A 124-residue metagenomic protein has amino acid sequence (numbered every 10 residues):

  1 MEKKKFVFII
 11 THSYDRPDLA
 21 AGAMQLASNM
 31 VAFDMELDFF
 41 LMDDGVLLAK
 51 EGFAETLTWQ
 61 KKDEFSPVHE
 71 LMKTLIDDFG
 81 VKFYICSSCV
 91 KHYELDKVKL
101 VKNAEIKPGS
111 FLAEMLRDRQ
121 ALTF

Functional and structural regions predicted by a protein language model:
E2-V7: Extreme N-terminal starter segment of soluble prokaryotic enzymes
F8-A21: Short, glycine-rich nucleotide/cofactor-binding loops
A20-F33, F39: Histidine-anchored nucleotide/phosphate-binding helix
L37-D43, F83-S87: Short internal beta-strands
G45-T58: N-terminal beta-loop-helix "entrance" segment that forms/cooperates in small-molecule cofactor or anionic ligand
T56-S87: A glycine-rich helix N-cap at a beta->alpha junction
K82-S87, Y93-V101, E105-I106, S110-A113: A short aromatic-anchored loop/beta-hairpin motif
Q120-F124: Short hydrophobic/aromatic patches at helix-to-coil boundaries
